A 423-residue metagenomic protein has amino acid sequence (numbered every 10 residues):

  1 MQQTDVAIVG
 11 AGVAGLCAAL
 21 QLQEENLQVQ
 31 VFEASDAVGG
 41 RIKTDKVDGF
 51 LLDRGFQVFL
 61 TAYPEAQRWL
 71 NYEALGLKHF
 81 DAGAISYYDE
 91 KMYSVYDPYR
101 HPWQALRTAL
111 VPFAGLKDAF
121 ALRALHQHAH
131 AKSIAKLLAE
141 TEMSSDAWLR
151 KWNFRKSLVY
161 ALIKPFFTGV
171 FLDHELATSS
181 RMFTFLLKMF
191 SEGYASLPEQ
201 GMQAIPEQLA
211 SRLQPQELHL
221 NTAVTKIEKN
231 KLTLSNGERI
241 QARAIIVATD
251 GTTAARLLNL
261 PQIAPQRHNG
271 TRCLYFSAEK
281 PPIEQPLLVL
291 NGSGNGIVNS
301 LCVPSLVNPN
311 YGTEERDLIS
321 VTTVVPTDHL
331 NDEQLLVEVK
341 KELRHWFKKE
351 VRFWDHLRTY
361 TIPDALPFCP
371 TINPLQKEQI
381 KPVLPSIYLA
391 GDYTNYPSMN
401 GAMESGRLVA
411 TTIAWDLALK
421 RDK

Functional and structural regions predicted by a protein language model:
T4-V31: N-terminal Rossmann-like FAD-binding beta1-loop-alpha1 element of flavoenzymes
Q23-V47: Glycine-rich FAD pyrophosphate-binding loop
K43-T61, R123-I134: Glycine-rich active-site loop/strand segments that organize a redox cofactor
Q57-P64, E140-T141, W152, K188-A210 (+1 more regions): Short beta-strand to alpha-helix junction loop
Y63, Q67, N71, G76-L176 (+1 more regions): Mobile amphipathic helical/loop "lid" adjacent to a hydrophobic cofactor/ligand pocket
T184-K231, I240: Helical element adjacent to the flavin cofactor pocket in flavoenzyme catalytic cores
T225-Q334, H345-W346: Mid-domain catalytic core of redox enzymes that form a hydrophobic substrate pocket/lid adjacent to a catalytic redox
N310-K423: Conserved flavin/dinucleotide-binding core of flavoenzymes
